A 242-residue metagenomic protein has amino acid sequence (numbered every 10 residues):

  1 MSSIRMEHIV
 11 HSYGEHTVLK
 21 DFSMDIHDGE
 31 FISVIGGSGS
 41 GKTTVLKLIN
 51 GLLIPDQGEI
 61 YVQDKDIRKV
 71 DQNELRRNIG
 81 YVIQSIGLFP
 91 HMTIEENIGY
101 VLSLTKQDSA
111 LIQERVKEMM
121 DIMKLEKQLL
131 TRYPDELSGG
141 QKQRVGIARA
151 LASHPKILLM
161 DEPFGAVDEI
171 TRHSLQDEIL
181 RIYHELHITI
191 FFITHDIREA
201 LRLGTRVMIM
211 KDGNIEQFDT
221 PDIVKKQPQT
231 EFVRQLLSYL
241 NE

Functional and structural regions predicted by a protein language model:
I35-G37: The feature captures the beta-strand-to-loop junction immediately N-terminal to the Walker
N50: Helix-to-loop junction immediately C-terminal to a conserved catalytic motif
A110-Q128: Conserved ABC ATPase "signature" region
Y133-L137, Q141: Conserved ABC ATPase signature
H154: Conserved catalytic motifs of ABC-family nucleotide-binding domains
D212-G213: Conserved ABC ATPase "signature" C-loop
F218-D219, Q227: ABC ATPase "signature
